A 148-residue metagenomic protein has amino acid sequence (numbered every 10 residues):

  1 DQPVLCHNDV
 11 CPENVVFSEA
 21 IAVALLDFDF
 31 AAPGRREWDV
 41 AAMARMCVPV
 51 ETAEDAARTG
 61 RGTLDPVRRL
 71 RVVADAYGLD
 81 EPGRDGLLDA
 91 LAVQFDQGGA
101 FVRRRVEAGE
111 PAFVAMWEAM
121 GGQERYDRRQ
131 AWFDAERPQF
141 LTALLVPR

Functional and structural regions predicted by a protein language model:
D1-D39: Active-site acidic catalytic loop and adjacent metal/ATP-binding pocket of ATP-dependent phosphoryl transfer enzymes
D1-H7, R68, D75, D80 (+5 more regions): ATP-dependent phospho-/nucleotidyl transfer catalytic cores
F17, A24, R35, V50-D55 (+1 more regions): Short, structured loop/turn "capping" segments at alpha-beta junctions
A22, V40-A42, T52, W117 (+2 more regions): Residues in and immediately flanking transmembrane alpha helices
W38-A41, D85: Non-catalytic, well-ordered alpha-helical scaffold segments
V40-G78, Q94-R103: Active-site activation/catalytic loop segments of kinase-like enzymes and analogous catalytic loops in related
G86-L91: Catalytic core and acceptor-binding pocket of nucleotide-sugar-dependent glycosyltransferases
G98-R148: ATP/Mg2+ or Mg2+-diphosphate-binding catalytic cores that bind nucleotide phosphates or diphosphates via glycine-rich
